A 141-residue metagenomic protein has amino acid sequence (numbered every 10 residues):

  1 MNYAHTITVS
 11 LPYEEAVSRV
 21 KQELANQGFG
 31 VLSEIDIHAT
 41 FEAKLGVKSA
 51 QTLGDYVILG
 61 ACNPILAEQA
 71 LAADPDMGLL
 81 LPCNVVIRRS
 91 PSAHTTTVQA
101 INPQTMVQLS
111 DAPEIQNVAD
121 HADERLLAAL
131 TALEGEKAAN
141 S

Functional and structural regions predicted by a protein language model:
M1-G28, A138-S141: Terminal, regulation- and interaction-focused segments at domain boundaries
Y3, L53-D55, L81: A generic structural signal for well-ordered coil/turn residues at beta-strand boundaries that shape enzyme active-site
S18-R19, D36, A73, R125: Short Gly/charged-rich anion-binding patches and loops
Q22-N26, D76, A128-T131: Short, intrinsically disordered, mixed-charge
A25-P75: Ser/Thr-rich, low-complexity intrinsically disordered terminal regions
I65-Q99: Mid-chain, well-packed structural core segment of small domains
I101-V107: Short, solvent-exposed aromatic-acidic interface loops
V107-S141: Well-ordered alpha/beta subsegment
